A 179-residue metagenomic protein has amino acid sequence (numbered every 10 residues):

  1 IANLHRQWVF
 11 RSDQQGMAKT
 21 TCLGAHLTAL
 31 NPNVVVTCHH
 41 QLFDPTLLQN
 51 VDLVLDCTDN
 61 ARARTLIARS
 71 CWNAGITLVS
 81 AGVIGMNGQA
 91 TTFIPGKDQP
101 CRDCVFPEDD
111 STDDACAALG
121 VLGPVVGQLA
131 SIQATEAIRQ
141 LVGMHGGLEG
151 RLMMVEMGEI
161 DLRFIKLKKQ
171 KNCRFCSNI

Functional and structural regions predicted by a protein language model:
I1-I179: Adenine nucleotide-associated cytosolic modules
